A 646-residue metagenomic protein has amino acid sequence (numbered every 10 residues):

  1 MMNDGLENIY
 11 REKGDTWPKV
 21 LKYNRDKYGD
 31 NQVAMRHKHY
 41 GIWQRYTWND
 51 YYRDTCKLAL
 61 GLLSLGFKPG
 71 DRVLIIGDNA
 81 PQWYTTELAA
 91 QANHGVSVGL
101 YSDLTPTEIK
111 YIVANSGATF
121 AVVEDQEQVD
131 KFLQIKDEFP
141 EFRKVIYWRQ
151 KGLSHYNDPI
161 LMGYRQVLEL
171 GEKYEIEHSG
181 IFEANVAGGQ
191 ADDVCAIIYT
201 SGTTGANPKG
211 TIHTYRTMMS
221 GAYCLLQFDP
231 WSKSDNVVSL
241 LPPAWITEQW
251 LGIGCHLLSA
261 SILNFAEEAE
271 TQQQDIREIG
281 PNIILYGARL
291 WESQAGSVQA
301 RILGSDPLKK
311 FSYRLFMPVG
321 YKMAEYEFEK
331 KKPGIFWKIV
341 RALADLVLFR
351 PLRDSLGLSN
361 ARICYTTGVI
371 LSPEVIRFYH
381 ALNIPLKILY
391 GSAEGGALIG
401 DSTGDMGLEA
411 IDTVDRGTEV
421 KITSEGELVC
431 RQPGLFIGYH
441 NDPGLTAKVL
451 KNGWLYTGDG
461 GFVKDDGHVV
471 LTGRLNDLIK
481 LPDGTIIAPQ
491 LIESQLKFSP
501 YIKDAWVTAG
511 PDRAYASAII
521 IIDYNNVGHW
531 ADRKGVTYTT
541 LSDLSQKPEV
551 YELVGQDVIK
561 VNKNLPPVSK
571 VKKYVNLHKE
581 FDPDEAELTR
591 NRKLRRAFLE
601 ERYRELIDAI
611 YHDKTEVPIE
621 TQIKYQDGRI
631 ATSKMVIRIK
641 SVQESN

Functional and structural regions predicted by a protein language model:
L21-Y46, L153, H578-E580: AMP-dependent adenylate-forming
A34-L88, T105-K110, G163-L168, T214-Y215: Conserved AMP-binding/adenylate-forming core of the ANL superfamily
R45-N49, R165, C195-S220: Conserved AMP-binding A3 loop
A92-L170, A184: Structural core segment of the AMP-binding/adenylate-forming
I146, M162, Q166-Y199, P230-N236: Conserved pre-ATP/AMP-binding loop-to-beta segment of ANL
M219-N236, P243-A342, L346-R350, N360: Conserved AMP-binding/adenylation subdomain of ANL enzymes
T418-L481: Conserved ATP-binding/catalytic segment of the ANL
I479, D504-W506, G555-S645: Conserved C-terminal "lid"/linker of ANL adenylate-forming enzymes
